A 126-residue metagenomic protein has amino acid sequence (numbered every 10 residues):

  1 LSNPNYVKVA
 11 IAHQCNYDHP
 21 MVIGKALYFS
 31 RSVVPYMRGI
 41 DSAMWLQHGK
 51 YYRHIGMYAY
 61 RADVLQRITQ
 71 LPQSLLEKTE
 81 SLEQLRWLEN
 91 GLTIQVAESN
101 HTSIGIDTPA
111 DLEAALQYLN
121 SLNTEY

Functional and structural regions predicted by a protein language model:
L1-S74: Conserved core of the sugar-phosphate nucleotidyltransferase
D41-Y126: Conserved alpha/beta core of the MobA/IspD/sugar-nucleotide pyrophosphorylase nucleotidyltransferase superfamily
